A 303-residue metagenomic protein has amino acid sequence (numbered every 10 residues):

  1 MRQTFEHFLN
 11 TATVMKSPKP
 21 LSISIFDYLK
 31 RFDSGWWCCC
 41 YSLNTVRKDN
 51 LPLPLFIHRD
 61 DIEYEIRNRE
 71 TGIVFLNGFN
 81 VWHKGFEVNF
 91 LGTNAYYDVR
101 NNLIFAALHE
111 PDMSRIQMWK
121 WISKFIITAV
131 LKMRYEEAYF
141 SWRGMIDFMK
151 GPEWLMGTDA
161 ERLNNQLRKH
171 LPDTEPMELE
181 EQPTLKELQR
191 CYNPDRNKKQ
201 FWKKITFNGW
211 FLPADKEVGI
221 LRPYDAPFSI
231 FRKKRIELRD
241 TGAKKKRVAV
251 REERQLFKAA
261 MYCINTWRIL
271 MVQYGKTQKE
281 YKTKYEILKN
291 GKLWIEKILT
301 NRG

Functional and structural regions predicted by a protein language model:
M1-R47, P54, D98-A107, F125-A138 (+2 more regions): Extended catalytic-interface subdomain
P18, S34, V74-L76, S114-Q117: Short hydrophobic/aromatic-rich motifs at helix boundaries and adjacent loops
S22-I23, S42, F79, R115-M118 (+1 more regions): Residue-level signal for well-ordered alpha-helical segments
D33-C38, K48-I66, T71-V81: Donor nucleotide-sugar recognition loop
P52-F56, N89-N94: Short, contiguous acidic/charged loop-to-helix segments that flank catalytic cores in large enzymes
Y64-I73, N89, Y97-N102, G144-D147: C-terminal, active-site-flanking charged/polar segments
L76-G92: Active-site donor/metal-binding and catalytic loop motifs of nucleotide-sugar-dependent glycosylation enzymes
N101-G303: Terminal low-complexity segments of carbohydrate-biosynthetic enzymes
